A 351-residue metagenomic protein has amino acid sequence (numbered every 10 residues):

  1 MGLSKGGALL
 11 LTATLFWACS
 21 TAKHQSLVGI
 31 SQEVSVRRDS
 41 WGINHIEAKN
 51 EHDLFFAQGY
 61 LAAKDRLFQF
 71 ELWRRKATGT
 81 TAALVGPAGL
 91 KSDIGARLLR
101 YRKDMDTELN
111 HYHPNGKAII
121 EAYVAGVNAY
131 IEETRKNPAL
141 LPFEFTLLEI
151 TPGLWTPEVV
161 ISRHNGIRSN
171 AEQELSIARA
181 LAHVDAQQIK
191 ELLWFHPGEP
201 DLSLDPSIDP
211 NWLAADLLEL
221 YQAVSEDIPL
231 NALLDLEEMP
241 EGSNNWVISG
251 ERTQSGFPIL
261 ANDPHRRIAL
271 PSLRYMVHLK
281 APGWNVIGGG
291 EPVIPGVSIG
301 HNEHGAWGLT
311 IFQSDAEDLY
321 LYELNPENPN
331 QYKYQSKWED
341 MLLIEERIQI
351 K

Functional and structural regions predicted by a protein language model:
M1-L3: N-terminal secretory signal peptides that target proteins for export/translocation
G7-F16: Bacterial N-terminal signal peptides
K23-I259, P264, L270, G296: Substrate-recognition/specificity elements adjacent to catalytic centers across diverse enzyme folds
L148, W155-S169, R274-L279, Q313-A316 (+1 more regions): Short secondary-structure boundary/capping segments
D227-L233, R274-G283, P326-K333: Short Pro/Gly-enriched beta-strand edge/turn motifs at strand-loop
E237-M239, R267, S272-G288: A conserved hydrophobic secondary-structure block that centers on an alpha-helix together with its immediately flanking
V286, E291-K351: Compact, glycine/acidic-enriched structural inserts
